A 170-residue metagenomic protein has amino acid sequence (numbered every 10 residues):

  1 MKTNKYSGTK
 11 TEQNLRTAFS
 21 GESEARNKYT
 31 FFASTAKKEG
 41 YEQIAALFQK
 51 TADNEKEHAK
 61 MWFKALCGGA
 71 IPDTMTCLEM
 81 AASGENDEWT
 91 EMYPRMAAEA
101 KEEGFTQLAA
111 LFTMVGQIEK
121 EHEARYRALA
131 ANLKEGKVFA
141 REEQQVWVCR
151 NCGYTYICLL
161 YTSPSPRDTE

Functional and structural regions predicted by a protein language model:
K2-Y6, L66-G68: A short small-residue
N4, K10-E39, A46-M61, T76-E103: Alpha-helical bundle segments that constitute or directly flank the non-heme di-iron/ferroxidase center
K5, Q43, Q49-D53, D73-G84 (+2 more regions): Charge-rich, acidic-biased intrinsically disordered regions
Y29, Y126, T162: Conserved active-site tyrosine of GNAT-family acetyltransferases
K38, E42-I71, H122-L133: Conserved alpha-helical segments that form or flank metal/cofactor-binding pockets of metalloenzymes
M92-T155: A broadly conserved sequence feature marking short terminus-proximal activation segments in nucleic acid-centric
Y161-E170: Single conserved hydrophobic/aromatic residue that forms the stacking wall/gate of nucleotide- or nucleobase-binding
